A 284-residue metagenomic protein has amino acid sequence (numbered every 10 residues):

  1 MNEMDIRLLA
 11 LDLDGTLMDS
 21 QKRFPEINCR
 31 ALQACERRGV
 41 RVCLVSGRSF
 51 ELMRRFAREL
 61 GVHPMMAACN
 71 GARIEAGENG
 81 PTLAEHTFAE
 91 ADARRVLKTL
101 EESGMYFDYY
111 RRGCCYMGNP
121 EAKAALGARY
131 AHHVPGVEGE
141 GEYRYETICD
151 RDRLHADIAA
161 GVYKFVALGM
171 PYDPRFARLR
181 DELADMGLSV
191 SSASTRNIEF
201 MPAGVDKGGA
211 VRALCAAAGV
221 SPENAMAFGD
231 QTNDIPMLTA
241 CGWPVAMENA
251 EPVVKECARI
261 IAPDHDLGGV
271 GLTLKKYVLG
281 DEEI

Functional and structural regions predicted by a protein language model:
E3-L8, F24-P25, I198-I284: Mg2+-dependent phosphoryl-transfer enzymes with acidic/Ser/Thr/Gly-rich catalytic loops
K22-R38, E85-D92, T147-R151, P202-A216 (+1 more regions): Short, acidic loop-to-helix structural element flanking the phosphoryl-transfer center in phosphate-processing enzymes
E26-H132: Active-site phosphate-binding/coordination module
Q33-R37, E101, A184, T239 (+1 more regions): Anion (oxyanion) recognition and catalysis
C35, S46, N70, F165 (+3 more regions): Residue-level signal for inorganic ion chemistry
G39-C43, H63-P64, K164, E223-N224 (+1 more regions): Short active-site oxyanion
L60-V62, C69-N70, E78, D185-M186 (+2 more regions): Short, structured coil segments at secondary-structure junctions
T99, S103-M105, Y110-F228: Conserved acidic, metal-coordinating active-site core of Asp-based, Mg2+-dependent phosphoryl-transfer enzymes
